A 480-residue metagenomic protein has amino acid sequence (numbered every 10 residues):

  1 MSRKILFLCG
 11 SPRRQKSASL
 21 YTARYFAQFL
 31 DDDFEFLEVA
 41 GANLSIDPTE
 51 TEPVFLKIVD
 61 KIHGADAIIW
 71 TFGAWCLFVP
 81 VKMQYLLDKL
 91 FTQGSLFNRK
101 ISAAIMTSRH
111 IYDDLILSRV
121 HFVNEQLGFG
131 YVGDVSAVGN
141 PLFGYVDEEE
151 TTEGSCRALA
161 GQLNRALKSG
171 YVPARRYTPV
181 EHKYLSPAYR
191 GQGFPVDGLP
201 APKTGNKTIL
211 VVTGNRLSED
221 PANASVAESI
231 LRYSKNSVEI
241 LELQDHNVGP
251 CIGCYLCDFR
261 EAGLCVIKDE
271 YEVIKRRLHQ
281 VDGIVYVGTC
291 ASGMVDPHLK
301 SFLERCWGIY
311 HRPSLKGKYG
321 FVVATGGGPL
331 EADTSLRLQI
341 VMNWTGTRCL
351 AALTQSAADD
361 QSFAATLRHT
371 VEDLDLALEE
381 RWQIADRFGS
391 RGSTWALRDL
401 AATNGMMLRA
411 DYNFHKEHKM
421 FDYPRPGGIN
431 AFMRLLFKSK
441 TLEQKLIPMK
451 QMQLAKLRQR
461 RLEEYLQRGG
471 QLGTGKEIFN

Functional and structural regions predicted by a protein language model:
M1-Q93, R157-A160, A174-G308, R368-D375 (+1 more regions): N-terminal beta1-alpha1-beta2 submodule of the flavodoxin-like/Rossmannoid cofactor-binding fold
L6-C9, F97, A357-A364: Ligand-binding pocket scaffold of soluble enzyme catalytic domains
I46-F55, S108, G326, S362-A364: Structural motif
Q93-L96, H311-S314: Surface-exposed acidic, glycine-flexible loop patches that form ligand/cofactor-binding and adhesion interfaces
N98-G139, K316-T354: Short, glycine-/small-residue-rich phosphate/pyrophosphate-handling segment
Q126-R175, N343-Q361, A365-W382: A charged, well-structured terminal subsegment
K316-A385, H415-N430: Long, contiguous alpha-helical scaffold regions
